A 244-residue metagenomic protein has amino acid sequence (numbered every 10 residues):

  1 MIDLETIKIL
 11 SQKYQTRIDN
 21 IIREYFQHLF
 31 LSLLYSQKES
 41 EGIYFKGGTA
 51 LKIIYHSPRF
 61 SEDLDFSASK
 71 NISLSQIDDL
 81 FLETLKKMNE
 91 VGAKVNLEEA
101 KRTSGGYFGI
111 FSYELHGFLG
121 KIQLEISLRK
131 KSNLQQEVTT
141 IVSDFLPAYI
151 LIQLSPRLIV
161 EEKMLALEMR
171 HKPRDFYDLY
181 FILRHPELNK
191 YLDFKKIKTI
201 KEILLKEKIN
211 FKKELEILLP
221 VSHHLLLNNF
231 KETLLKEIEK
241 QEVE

Functional and structural regions predicted by a protein language model:
M1-I43, I54-S57, S69-E244: Structured mid-to-C-terminal alpha-helical surface segments
K46-T49: Glycine-rich beta-strand-to-loop/alpha-helix junction loops that act as flexible
S61: Anion-coordinating catalytic cores for phosphoryl-, nucleotidyl-, and glycosidic chemistry
